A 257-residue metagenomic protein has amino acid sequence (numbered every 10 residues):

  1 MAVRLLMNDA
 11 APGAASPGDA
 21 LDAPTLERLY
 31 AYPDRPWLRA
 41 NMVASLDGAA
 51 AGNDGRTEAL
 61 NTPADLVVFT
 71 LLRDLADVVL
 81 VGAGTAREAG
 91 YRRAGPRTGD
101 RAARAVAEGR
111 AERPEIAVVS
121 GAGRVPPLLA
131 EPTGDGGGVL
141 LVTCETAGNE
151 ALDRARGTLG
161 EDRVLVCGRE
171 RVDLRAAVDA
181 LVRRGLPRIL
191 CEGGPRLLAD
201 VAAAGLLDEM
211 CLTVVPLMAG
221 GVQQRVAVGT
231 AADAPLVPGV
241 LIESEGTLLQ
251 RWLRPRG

Functional and structural regions predicted by a protein language model:
M1-G257: Enzymes that bind and transform nitrogen-containing heteroaromatic metabolites
